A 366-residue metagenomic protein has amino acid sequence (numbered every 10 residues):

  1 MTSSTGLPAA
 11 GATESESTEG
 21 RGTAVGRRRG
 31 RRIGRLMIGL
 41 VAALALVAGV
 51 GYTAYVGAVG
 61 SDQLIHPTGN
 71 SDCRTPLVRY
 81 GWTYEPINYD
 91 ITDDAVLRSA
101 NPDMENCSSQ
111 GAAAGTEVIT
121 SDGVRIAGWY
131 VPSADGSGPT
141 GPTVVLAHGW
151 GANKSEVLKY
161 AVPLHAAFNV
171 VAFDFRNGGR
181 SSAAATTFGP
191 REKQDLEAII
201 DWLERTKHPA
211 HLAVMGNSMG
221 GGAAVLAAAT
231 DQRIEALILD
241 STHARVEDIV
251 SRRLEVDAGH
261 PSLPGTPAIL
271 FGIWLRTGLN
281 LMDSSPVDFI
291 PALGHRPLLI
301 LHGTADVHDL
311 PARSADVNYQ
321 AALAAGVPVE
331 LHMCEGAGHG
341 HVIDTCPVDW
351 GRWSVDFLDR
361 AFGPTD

Functional and structural regions predicted by a protein language model:
A45-E117: An N-terminal hydrophobic leader/cap segment in hydrolases
P139-G149: Short beta-strand element of the alpha/beta-hydrolase
W150-L164, F175: The serine-hydrolase catalytic nucleophile loop
L164-S182: Conserved alpha/beta-hydrolase
T186-K207: Alpha/beta-hydrolase active-site loop
K207-S218: Alpha/beta-hydrolase fold nucleophile elbow
L226-M282, P291, R296: Hydrolase active-site cap/lid region
T277-F357: Serine-hydrolase catalytic core
